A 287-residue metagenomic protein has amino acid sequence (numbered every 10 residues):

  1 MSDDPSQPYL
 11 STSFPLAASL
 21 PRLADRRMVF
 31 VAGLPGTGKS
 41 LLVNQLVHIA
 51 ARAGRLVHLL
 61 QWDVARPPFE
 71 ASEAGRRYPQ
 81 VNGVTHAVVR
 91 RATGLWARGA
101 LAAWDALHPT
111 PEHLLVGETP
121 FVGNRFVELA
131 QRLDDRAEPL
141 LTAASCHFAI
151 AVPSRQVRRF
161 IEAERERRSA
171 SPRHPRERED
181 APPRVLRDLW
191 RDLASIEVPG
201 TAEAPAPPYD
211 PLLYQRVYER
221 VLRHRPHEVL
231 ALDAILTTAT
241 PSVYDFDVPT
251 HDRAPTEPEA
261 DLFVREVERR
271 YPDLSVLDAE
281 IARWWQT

Functional and structural regions predicted by a protein language model:
M1-L20: N-terminal pre-Walker A segment at the start of P-loop NTPase domains
V31: Hydrophobic anchor at the beta1->P-loop junction of P-loop NTPases
P35: The conserved Walker
K39: Conserved lysine of the Walker
L42, L46: Hydrophobic positions on the alpha1 helix immediately C-terminal to the Walker A/P-loop
H48-H58: Post-Walker A helix-loop "phosphate-sensing" segment adjacent to the P-loop in P-loop NTPases
V57-A130: Conserved nucleotide-sensing/catalytic segment adjacent to the nucleotide-binding pocket in NTP-handling enzymes
H147, A151-T287: Conserved NTP phosphate-binding and transfer environment spanning the P-loop NTPase/kinase superfamily
